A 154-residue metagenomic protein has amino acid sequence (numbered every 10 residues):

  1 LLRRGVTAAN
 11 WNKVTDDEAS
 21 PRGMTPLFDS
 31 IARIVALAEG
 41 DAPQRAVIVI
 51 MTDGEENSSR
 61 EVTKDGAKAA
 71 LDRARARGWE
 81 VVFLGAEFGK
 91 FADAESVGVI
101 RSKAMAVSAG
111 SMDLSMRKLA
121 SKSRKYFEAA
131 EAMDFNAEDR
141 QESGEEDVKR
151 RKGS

Functional and structural regions predicted by a protein language model:
L1-S154: Acidic, low-complexity intrinsically disordered regions
